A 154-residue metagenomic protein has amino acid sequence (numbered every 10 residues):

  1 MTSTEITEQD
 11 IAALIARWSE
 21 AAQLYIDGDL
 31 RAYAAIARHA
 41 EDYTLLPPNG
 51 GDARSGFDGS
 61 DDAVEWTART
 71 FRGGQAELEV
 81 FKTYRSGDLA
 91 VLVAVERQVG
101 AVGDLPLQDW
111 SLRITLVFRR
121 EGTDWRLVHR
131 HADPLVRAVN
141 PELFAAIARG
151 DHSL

Functional and structural regions predicted by a protein language model:
M1-H39, A146-L154: Short, low-complexity N-terminal intrinsically disordered segments enriched in polar/charged residues
E8, L24, L30-G87, V95: A solvent-exposed, acidic/Ser-Thr-rich amphipathic alpha-helical stretch
S86, A101, R120-D124: Flexible loop/coil segments at beta-strand boundaries within sensory signal-transduction domains
G87-V93, S111-T115: Structural motif
A94-A101: Generic short beta-strand segments
G103-L107: Short, solvent-exposed loop/turn segments at secondary-structure boundaries
S111-E142: Short beta-strand edge/turn micro-motifs at domain boundaries
